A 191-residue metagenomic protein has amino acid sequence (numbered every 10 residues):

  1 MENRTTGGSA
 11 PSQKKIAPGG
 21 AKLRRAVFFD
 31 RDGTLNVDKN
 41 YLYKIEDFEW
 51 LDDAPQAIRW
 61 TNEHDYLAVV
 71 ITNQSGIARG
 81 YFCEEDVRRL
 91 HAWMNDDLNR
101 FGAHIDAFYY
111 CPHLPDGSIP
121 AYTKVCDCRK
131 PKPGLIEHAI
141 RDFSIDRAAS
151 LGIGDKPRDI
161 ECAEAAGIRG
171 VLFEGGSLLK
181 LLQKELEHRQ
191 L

Functional and structural regions predicted by a protein language model:
E2-V69: Active-site neighborhood of HAD-like aspartate-dependent phosphohydrolases
N3-R4, S12-R25, E84-A107, P115-G152 (+1 more regions): Asp-based, Mg2+/Mn2+-dependent phosphohydrolase catalytic module
F29, A68, G76, A148-S150: Short glycine- and Lys/Arg-enriched binding-loop motifs that mark or flank ligand-binding interfaces
D30-D32, N73, D155, D159: Acidic active-site catalytic centers that drive phospho-/nucleotidyl reactions and related ester hydrolyses
L35-D38, N73-S75, L114-G117, E137-I140: A short alpha-helix capping/helix-coil boundary motif
N36-D52, I77-A78, F82-D86, R100-F101 (+1 more regions): Metal-dependent phosphoesterase signature
A54, I58-M94, H104-L114, A163: Substrate-recognition element of Asp-dependent hydrolases with the DxDx(T/V) motif
